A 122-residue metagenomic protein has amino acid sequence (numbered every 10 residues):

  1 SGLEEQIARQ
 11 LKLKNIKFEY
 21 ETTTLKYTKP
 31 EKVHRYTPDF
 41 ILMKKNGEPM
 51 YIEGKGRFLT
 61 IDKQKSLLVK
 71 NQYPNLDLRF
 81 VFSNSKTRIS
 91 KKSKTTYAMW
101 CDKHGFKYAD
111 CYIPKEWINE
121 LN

Functional and structural regions predicted by a protein language model:
S1-N122: Nucleic-acid endo/exonuclease domains
